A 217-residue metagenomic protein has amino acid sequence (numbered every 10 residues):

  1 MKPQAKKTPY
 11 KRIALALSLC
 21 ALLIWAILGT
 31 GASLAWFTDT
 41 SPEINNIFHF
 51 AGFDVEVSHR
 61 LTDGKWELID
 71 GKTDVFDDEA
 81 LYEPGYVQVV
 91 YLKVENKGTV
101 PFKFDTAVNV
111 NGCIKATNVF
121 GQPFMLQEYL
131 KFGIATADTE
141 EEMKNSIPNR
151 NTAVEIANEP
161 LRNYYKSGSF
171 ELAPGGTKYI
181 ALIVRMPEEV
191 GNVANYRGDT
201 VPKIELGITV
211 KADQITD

Functional and structural regions predicted by a protein language model:
K2-R12, L68-P84, E140-K178: Extracellular adhesion/glycan-binding regions together with long Ser/Thr- and acidic-residue-rich low-complexity tracts
K2-Y82, T200-D217: Short, polar/proline-rich extracytoplasmic segments that appear immediately after membrane translocation
T8, C20, N45, S58 (+3 more regions): Short acidic, gly/pro-rich beta-turn/loop elements at beta-sheet edges and active-site/ligand-binding grooves
R12-L19, G31, P123, Q127 (+4 more regions): Generic N-terminal initiation segments characterized by hydrophobic and/or small/turn-forming residues
S18, G29-G31, W36-D39, V87 (+2 more regions): Short amphipathic alpha-helical surface micro-motifs
I27-G29, W36-T40, Y82-P148: Surface-exposed interaction patch
I47-L68, C113-N163: A surface/secretory-pathway sequence property marking extracellular, secreted, or lumenal proteins enriched
L81-I114, R162-D217: C-terminal, structured domain-capping segment
